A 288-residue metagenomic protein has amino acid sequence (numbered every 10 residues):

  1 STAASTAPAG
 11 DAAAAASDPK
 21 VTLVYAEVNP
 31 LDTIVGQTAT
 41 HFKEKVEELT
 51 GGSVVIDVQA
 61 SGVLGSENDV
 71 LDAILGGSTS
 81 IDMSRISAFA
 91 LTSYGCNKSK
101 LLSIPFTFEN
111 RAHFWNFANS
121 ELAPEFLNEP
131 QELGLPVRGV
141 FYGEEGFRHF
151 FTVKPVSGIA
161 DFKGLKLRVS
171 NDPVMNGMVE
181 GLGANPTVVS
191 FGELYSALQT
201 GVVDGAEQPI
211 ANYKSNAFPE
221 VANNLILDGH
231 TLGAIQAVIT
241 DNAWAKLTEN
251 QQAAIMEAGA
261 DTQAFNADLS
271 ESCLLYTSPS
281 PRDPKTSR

Functional and structural regions predicted by a protein language model:
S1-T22: Short, low-complexity disordered leader/linker segments with a strong preference for bacterial N-terminal type II
A15-H113, L122, N128-S278, R282 (+1 more regions): N-terminal secretory/targeting leader peptides
N116: Short beta-strand-centered segments that line the small-molecule binding cleft or hinge of alpha/beta clamshell
